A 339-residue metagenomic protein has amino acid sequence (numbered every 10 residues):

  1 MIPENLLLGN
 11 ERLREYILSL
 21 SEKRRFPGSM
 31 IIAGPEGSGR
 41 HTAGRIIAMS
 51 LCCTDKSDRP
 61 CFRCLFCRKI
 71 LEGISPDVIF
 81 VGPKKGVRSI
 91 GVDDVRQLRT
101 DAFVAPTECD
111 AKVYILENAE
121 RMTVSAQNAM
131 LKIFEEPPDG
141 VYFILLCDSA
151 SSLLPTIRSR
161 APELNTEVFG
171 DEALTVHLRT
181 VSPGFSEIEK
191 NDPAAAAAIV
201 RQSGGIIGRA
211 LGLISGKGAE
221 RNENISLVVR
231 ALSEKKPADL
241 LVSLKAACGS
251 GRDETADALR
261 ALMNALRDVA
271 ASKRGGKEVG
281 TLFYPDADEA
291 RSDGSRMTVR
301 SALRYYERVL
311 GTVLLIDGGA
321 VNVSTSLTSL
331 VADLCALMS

Functional and structural regions predicted by a protein language model:
M1-M49, K69, D139-G140, S149-A261 (+1 more regions): Charged, glycine-rich active-site and insertion segments that engage polyanionic ligands
M1-S125: Clamp-loader machinery-focused feature within the broader ASCE/P-loop NTPase space
I32, L116, M130-L131, C147: Hydrophobic residues in beta-strands of the RecA-like P-loop NTPase core, especially within AAA+ ATPase
G91-V92, V124-N128, A256, S324: Conserved strand-to-helix beginnings and helix N-cap segments that scaffold or border functional pockets
D94, Y114, N118, M122 (+5 more regions): Helical "lid/switch" subdomain of P-loop NTPase nucleotide-binding domains
F103, N128-L145: Conserved catalytic/switch belt of AAA+ P-loop NTPases
